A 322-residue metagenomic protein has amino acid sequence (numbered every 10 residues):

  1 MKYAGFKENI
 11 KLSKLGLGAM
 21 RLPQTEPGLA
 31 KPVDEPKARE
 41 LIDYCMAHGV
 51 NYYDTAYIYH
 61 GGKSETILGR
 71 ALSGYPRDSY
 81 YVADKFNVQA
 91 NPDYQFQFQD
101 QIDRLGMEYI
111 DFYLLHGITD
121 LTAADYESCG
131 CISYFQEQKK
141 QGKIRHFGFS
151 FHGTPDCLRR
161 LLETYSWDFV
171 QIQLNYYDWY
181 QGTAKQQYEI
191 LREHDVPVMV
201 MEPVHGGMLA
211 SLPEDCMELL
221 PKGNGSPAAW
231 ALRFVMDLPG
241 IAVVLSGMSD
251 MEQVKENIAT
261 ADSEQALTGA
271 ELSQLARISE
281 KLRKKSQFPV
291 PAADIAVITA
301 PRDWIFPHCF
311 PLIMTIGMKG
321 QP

Functional and structural regions predicted by a protein language model:
M1-S79, K140: N-terminal binding-site loop/beta-alpha segment at the start of enzyme catalytic domains that lines or forms
L15-L17, C45, Y53, L68 (+10 more regions): Conserved, mostly hydrophobic/aromatic
G18, A56-Y59, Y113-H116, S150 (+3 more regions): Conserved residues at the C-terminal ends of beta-strands
T25-E26, V33, Q89-V204, L212-C216 (+2 more regions): Glycine/proline-rich, positively charged, aromatic-decorated active-site loop/lid region on the catalytic face
R39, M46, N51, T164-S166 (+1 more regions): Structured C-terminal cap/extension of enzyme domains
Y52-I58, A83-D84, R145-F149, Q171-I172 (+1 more regions): Short catalytic-loop micro-motif centered on adjacent basic/acidic residues
Y59, Y75-D93, H116-G117: Structural motif corresponding to the early beta-alpha repeats
E65-Y81, S166-Q173, I258-E264: Short, electropositive alpha-helical surface patch
